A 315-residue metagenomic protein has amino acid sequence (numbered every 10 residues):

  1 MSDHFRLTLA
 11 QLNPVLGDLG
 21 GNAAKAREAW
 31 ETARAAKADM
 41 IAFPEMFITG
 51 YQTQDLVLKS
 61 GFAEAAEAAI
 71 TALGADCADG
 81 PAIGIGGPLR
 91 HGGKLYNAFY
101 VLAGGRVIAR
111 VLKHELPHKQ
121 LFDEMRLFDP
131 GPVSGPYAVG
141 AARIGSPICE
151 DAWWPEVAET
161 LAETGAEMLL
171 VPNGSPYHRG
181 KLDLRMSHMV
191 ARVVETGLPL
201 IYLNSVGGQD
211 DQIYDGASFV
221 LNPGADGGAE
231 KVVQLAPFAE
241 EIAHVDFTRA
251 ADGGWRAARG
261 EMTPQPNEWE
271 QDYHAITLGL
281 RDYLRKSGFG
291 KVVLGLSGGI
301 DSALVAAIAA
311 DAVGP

Functional and structural regions predicted by a protein language model:
M1-G295, A303-G314: Enzyme catalytic cores with a strong preference for nitrogen-chemistry domains
